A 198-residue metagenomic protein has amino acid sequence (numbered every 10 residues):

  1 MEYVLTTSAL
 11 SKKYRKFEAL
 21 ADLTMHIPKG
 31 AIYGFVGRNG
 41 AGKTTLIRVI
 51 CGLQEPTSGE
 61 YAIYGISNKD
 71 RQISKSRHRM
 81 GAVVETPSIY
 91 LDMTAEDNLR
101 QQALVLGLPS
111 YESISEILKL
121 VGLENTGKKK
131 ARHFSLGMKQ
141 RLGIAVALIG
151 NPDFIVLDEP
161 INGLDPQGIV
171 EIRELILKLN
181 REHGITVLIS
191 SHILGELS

Functional and structural regions predicted by a protein language model:
C51: Helix-to-loop junction immediately C-terminal to a conserved catalytic motif
G59-K69, K75-S76: Conserved ABC transporter NBD signature motif
R100, L104, P109-T126: Conserved ABC ATPase "signature" region
I155-E159: Catalytic Walker B motif of ABC-type/P-loop ATPase nucleotide-binding domains
V170-H183: Helical segment within the ABC ATPase nucleotide-binding domain
